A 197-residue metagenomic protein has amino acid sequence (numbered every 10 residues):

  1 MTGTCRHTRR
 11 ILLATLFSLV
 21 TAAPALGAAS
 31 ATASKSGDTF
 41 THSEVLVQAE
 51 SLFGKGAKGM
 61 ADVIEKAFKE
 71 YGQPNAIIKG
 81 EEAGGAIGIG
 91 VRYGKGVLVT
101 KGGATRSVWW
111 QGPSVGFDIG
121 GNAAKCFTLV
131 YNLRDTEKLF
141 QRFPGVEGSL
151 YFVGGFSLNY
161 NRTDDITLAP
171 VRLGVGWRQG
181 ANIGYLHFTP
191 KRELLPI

Functional and structural regions predicted by a protein language model:
M1-R6: N-terminal secretory signal peptides that target proteins for export/translocation
R9-L13: N-terminal export leaders
A14-P24: Bacterial N-terminal signal peptides
S30-I197: Small-residue-enriched, tightly packed secondary-structure blocks
